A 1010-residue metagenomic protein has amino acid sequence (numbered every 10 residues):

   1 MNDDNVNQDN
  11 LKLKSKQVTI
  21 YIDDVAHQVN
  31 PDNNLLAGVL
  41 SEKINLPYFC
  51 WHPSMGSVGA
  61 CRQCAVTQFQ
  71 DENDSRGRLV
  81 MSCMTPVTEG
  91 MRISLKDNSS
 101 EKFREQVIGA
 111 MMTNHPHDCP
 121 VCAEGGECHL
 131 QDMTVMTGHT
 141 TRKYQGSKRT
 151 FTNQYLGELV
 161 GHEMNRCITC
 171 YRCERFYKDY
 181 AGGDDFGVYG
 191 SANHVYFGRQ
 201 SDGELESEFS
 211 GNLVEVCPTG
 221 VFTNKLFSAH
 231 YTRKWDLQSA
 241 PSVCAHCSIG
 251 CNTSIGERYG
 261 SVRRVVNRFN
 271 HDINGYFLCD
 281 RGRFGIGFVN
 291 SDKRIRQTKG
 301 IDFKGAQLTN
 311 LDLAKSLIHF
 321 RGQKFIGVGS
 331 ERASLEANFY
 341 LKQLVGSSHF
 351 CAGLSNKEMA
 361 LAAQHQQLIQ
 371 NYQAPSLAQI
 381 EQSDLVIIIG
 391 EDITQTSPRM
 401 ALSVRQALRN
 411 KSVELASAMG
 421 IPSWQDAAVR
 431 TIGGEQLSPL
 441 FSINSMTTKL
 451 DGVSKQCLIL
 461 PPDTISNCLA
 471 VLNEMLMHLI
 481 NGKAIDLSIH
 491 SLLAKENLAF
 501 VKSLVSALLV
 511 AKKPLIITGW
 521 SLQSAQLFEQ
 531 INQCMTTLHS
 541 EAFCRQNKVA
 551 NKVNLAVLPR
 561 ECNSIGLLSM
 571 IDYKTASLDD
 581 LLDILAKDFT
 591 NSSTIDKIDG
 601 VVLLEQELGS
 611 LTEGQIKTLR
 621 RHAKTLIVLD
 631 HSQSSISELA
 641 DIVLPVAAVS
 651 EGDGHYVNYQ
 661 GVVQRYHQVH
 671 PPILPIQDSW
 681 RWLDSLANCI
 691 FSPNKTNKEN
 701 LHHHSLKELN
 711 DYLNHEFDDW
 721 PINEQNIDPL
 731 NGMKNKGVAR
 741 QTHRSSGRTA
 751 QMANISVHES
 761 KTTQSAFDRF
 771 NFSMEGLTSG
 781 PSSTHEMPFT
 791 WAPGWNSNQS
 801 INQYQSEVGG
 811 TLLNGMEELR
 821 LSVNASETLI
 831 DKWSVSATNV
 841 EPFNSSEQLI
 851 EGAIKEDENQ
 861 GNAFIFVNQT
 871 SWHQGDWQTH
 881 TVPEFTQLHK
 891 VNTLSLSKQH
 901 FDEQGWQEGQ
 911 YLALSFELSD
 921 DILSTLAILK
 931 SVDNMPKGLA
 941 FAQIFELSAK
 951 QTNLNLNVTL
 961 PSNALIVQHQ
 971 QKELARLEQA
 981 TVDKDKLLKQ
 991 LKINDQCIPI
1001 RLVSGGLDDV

Functional and structural regions predicted by a protein language model:
N2, V29, L46, H52 (+5 more regions): A cross-kingdom feature strongest in bacterial/archaeal respiratory oxidoreductases
N2-L40, Y48-H52, A60-R62, Q68-R76 (+15 more regions): N-terminal export/assembly segments and adjacent metallocofactor-ligating motifs of anaerobic energy-metabolism
L36, S679-L706: Non-catalytic, well-ordered alpha-helical segments in soluble enzyme domains
V58, I380-E381, L508-L509, I595 (+2 more regions): A short, aliphatic-rich alpha-helical micro-motif
K324, L385-I387, L515, G600 (+1 more regions): Structural motif
F325, F350, L440, P514 (+2 more regions): Hydrophobic/aromatic residues located in beta-strands of well-ordered beta-sheets within soluble catalytic
S383-D384, S454-K455, A511, I598 (+2 more regions): Short, well-ordered alpha-helix to beta-strand connector turns
L509, P514-N591: A glycine-rich, hydrophobic/aromatic-adjacent loop/helix-cap motif
